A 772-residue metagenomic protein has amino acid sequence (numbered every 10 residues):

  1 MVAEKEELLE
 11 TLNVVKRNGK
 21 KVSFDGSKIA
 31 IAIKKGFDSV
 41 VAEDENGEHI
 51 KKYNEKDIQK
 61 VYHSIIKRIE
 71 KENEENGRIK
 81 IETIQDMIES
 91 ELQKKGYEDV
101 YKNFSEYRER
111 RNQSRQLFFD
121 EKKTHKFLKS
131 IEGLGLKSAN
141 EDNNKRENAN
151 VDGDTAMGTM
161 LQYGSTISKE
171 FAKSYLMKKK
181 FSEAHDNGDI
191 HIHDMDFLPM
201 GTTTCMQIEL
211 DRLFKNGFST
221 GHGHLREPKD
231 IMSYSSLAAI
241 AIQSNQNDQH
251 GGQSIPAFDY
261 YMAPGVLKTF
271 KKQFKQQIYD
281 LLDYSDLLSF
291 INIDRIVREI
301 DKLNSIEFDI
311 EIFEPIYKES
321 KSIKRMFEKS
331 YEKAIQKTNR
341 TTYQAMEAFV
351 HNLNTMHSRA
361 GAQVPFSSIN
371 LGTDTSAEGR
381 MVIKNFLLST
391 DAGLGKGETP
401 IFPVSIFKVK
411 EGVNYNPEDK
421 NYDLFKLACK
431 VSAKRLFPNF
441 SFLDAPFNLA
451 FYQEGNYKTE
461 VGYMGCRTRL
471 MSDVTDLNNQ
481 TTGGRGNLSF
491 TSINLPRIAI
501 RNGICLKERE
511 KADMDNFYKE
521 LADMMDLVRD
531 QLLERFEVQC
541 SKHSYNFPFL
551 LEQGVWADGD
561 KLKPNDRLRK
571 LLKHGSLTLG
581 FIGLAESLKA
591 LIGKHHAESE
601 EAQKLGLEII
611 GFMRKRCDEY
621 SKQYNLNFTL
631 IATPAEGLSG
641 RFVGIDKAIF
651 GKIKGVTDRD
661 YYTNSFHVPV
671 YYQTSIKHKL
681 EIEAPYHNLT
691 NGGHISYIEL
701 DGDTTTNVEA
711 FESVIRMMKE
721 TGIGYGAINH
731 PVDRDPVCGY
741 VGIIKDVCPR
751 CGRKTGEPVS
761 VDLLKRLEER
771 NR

Functional and structural regions predicted by a protein language model:
V2-L134: Charged, amphipathic alpha-helical regulatory modules used for macromolecular assembly or allosteric control
K60-V61, M87-Q93, P548-G559, K563 (+1 more regions): Core structural elements
S64, R68-E72, P496-I504, A590: Solvent-exposed, amphipathic alpha-helical segments
R110-K573, K594-H595, S599-R772: Conserved catalytic cores of very large enzyme subunits
E586-K594: Well-ordered alpha-helical scaffold segments within catalytic/enzyme domains
